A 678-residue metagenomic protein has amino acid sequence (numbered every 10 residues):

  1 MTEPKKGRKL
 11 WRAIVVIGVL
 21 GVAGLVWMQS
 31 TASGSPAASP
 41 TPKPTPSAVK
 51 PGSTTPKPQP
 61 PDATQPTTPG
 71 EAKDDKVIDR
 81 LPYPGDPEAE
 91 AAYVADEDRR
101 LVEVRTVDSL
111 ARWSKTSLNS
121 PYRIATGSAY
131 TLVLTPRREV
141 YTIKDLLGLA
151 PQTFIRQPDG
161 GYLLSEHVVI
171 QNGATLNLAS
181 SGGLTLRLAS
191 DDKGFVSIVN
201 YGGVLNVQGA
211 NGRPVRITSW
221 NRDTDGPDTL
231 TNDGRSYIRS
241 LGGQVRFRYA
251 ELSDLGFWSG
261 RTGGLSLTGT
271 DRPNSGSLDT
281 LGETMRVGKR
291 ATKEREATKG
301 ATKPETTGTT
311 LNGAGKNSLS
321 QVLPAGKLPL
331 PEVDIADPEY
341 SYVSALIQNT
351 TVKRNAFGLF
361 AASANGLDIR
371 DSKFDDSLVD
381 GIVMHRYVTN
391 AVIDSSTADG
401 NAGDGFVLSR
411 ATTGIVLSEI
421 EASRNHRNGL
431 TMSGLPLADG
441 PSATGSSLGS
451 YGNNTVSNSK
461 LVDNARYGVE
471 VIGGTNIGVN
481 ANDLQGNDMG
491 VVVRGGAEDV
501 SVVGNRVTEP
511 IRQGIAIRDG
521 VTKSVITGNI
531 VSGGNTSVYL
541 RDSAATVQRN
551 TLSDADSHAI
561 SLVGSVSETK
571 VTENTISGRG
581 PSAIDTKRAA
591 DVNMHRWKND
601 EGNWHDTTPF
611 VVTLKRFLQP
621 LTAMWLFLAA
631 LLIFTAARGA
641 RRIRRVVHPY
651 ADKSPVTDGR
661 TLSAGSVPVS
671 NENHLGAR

Functional and structural regions predicted by a protein language model:
R8-V15, V26-A38, P42, P46 (+10 more regions): Beta-strand/loop edge motif enriched in small/polar residues
L20-Q29, I633-A636: Hydrophobic alpha-helical membrane-insertion segments, chiefly the h-region of N-terminal signal peptides
G173, G202, G242, F247 (+23 more regions): Parallel beta-helix/beta-solenoid
T350, S372, S377, S396 (+15 more regions): Consensus "Asn ladder" position of solenoid repeat domains
R424-L437, T444-S567: Eukaryotic tandem repeat interaction scaffolds
Q548-N550, D554-R616: Leucine-rich solenoid repeat scaffolds
I633-K653: Juxtamembrane interface at the cytosolic side of transmembrane helices
D652-R678: Solvent-exposed, low-complexity, intrinsically disordered, charge-rich segments adjacent to transmembrane helices
